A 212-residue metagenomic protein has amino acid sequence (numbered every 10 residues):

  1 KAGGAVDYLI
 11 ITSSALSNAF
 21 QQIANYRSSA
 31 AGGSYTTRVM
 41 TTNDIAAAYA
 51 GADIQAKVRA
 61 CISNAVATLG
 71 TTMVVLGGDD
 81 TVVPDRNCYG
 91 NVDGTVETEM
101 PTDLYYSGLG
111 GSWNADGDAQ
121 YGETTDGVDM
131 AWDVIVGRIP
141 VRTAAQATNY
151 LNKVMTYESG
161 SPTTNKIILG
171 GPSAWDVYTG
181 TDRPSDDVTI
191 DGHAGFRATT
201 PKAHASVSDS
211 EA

Functional and structural regions predicted by a protein language model:
K1-A212: Cysteine-dependent hydrolase recognition
